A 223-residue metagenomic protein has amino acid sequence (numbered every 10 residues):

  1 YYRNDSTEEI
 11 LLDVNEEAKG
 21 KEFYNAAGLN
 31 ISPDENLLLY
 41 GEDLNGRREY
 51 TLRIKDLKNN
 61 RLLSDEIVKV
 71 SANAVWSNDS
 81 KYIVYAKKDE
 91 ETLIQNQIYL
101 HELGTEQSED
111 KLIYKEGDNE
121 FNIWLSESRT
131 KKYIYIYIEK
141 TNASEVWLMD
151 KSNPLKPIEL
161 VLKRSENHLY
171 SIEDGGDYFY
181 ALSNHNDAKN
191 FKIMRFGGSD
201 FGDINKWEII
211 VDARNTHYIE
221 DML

Functional and structural regions predicted by a protein language model:
Y1, L11, L52-I54, I98-L100 (+3 more regions): Hydrophobic beta-strand positions in blades of beta-propellers and related beta-sheet-rich domains
Y1-R3, I31-G46, V84-T92, E102 (+5 more regions): Beta-strand C-termini and the immediately following turn/loop, strongest in propeller blades
Y1-R61: Well-ordered mid-protein domain cores that form the structural environment of catalytic cofactors
Y2-S6, D56-N60, E102-E106, D150-P154 (+1 more regions): Short loop/turn segments that connect beta-strands within beta-propeller blades
I10-G20, R61-E66, K111-K115, P157-L162 (+1 more regions): A short beta-strand motif characteristic of beta-propeller blades
E17-F23, E42-T51, E66-K69, A86-Q97 (+4 more regions): A flexible loop/linker signature enriched in serine peptidases of the S9 family
G20-G41, V68-A86, D118-Y137, R164-S183 (+1 more regions): Conserved beta-propeller blade repeats
I94-P154, I158-K163, L169-Y170: Active-site phosphate/pyrophosphate-binding segments
